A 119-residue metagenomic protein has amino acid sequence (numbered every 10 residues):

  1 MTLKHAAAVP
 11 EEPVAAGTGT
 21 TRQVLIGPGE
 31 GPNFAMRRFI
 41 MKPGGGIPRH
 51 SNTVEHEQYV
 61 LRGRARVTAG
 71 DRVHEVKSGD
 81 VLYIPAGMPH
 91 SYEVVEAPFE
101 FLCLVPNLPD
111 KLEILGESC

Functional and structural regions predicted by a protein language model:
M1-N33, E117-C119: A short, N-terminal "cap"/entry segment at the start of jelly-roll beta-barrel domains of the cupin/DSBH fold
E30-F34, M41-G45, R62-R64, V73 (+1 more regions): Short, charged/polar surface micro-motifs in flexible loops or helix N-caps
R37-N52, A86: Conserved short histidine dyad/triad with adjacent acidic residue
R38, Y83, A97-E113: A short hydrophobic beta-strand segment most commonly corresponding to one strand of the jelly-roll/cupin
I40-K42, N52-V67: Short, conserved beta-strand element in jelly-roll/cupin
P48-R49, V67-T68, I84, H90-E96: Short beta-strand His + acidic residue motifs that chelate non-heme Fe in jelly-roll/DSBH and cupin folds
T53, R72, M88, A97-P98 (+1 more regions): A generic "binding-loop/recognition-motif" signal
R72-A86: Short acidic-glycine-tyrosine-enriched beta hairpin
